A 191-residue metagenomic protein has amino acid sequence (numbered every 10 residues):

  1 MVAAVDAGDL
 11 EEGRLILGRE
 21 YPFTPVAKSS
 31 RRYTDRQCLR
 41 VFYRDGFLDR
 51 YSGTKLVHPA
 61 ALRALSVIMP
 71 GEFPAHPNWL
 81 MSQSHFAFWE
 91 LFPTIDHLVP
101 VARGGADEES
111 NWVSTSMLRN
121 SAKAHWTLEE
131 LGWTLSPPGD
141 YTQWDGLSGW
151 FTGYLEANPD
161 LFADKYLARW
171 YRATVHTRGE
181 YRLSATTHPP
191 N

Functional and structural regions predicted by a protein language model:
M1-S30, W133-P137: Mixed-charge, low-complexity interaction segments
R14-L80: Short, charged surface segments at domain edges that flank catalytic/cofactor-binding sites
D49-R50, V113-M117: Cys/His/Pro-rich metal-binding microdomains
T54-W112, W126, W133: Histidine-centered nuclease catalytic patch
K55, L118-A122: Cys/His-rich metal-chelating microdomains
P77-T94, P100, T142-Y166: Short Fe-S-cluster ligation motifs
T152-N191: Short flanking/linker segments adjacent to small metal-binding domains or redox-active Cys/His motifs
